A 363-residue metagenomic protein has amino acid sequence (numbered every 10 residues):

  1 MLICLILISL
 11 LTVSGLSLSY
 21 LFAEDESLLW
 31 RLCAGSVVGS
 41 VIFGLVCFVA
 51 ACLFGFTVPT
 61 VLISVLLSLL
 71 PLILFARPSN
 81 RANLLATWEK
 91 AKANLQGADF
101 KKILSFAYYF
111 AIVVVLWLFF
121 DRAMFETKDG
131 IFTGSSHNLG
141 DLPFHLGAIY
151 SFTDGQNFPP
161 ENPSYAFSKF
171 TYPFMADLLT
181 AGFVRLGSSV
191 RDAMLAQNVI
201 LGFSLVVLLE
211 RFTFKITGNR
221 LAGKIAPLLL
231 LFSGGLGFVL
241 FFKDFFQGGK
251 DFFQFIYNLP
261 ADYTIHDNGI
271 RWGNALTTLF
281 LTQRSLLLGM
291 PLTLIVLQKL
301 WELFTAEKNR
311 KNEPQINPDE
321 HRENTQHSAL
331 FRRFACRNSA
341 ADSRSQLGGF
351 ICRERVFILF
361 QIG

Functional and structural regions predicted by a protein language model:
M1-D99: Membrane-embedded, hydrophobic transmembrane alpha-helices
M1-S14, K102-I112, G140-P143, T282-Q298: Alpha-helical transmembrane segments at the extracellular/periplasmic loop-to-helix junctions of multi-pass membrane
L11-L18, L45, L205-T213, L292-F304: Transmembrane alpha-helical segments
E24-G39, L104-S105, L221-A226, D342-G349: Membrane-interfacial loop-to-transmembrane alpha-helix junctions, especially the N-terminal start
A51, T277-T282, E323-G363: Membrane-interface alpha helices of multi-pass inner-membrane proteins
S79-K101, T305-R344: Membrane-interfacial, low-structure loops and terminal tails that flank and connect transmembrane helices in multi-pass
D99, I112-L292: Active-site lumenal/periplasmic loops and adjacent helix-entry segments of GT-C-fold, multi-pass membrane
L276-Q283, L292, V296-A306, R310 (+1 more regions): Glycine-rich phosphate/pyrophosphate-binding loop and adjacent beta-alpha nucleotide/cofactor-binding cores
